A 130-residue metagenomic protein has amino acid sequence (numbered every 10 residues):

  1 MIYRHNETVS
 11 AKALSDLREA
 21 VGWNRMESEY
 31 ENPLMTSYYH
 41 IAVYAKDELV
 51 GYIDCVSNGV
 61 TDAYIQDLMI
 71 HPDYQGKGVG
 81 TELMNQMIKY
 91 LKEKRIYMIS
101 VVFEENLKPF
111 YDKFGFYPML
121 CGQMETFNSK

Functional and structural regions predicted by a protein language model:
M1-S28, G122: Short amphipathic alpha-helix that is part of the acyltransferase structural core
E29-H40, Y44-K46, G51-M69: A conserved beta-strand-loop-helix scaffold within acyl/acetyltransferase catalytic domains
H71, E104: Residue-level recognition of the GNAT/N-acetyltransferase active site
Y74, G78-Q86: Conserved acetyl-CoA pyrophosphate-binding loop and the N-cap/start of the following alpha-helix in GNAT-like
L91-F103: Conserved GNAT acetyl-CoA-binding A-motif
V102, D112, Y117-K130: Conserved catalytic-core motifs of GNAT/GCN5-like acyltransferases
